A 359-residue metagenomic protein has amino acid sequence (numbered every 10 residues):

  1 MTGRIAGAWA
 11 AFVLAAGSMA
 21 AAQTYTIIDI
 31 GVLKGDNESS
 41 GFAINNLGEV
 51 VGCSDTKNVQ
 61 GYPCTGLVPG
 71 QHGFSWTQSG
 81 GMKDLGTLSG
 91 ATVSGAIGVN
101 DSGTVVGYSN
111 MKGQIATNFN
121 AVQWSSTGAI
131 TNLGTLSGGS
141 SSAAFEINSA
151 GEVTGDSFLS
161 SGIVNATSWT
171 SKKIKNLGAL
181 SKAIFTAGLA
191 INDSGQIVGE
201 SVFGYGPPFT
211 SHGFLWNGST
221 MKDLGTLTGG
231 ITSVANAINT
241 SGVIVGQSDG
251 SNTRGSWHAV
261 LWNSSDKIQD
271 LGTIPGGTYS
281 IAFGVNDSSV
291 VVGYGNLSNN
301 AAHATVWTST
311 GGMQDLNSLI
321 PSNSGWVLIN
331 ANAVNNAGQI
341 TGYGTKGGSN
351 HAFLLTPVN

Functional and structural regions predicted by a protein language model:
T2-N359: Residue-level hotspots at or immediately adjacent to binding/recognition sites across diverse folds
